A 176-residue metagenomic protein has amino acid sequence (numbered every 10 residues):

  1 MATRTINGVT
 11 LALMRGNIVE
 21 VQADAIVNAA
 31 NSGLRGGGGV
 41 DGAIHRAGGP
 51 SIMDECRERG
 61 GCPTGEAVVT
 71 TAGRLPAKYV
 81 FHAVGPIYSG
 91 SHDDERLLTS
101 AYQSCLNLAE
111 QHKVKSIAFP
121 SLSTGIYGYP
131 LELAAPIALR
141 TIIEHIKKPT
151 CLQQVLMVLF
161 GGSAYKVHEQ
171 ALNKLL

Functional and structural regions predicted by a protein language model:
M1-Q111: Glycine-/small-residue-enriched capping loops at alpha/beta junctions
Y88-L176: Phosphate/ribose-phosphate-bearing ligand recognition and processing surfaces, centered on ADP-ribose/NAD(+/P+) systems
